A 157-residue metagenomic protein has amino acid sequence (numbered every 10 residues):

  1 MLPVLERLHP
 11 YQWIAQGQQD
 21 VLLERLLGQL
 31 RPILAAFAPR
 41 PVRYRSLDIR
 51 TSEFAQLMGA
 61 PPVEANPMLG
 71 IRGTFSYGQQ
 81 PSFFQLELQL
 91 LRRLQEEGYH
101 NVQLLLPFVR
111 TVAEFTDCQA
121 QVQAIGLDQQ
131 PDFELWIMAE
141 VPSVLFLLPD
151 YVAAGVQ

Functional and structural regions predicted by a protein language model:
M1-Q157: Non-catalytic helical/linker scaffolds that mediate oligomerization, partner binding, and domain coupling around large
